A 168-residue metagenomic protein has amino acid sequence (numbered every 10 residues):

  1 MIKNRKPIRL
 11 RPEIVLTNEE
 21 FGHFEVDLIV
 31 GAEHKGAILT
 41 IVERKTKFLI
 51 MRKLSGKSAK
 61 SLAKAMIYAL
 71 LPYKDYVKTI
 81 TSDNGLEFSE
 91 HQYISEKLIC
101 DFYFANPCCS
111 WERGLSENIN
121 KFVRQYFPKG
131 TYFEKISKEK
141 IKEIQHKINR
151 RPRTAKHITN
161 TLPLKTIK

Functional and structural regions predicted by a protein language model:
M1-I38: Mobile-element integrase/transposase regions, centering on the N-terminal DNA-binding/Zn-coordinating module
D27, I41, K47, M66 (+4 more regions): Mobile genetic element proteins and their domesticated derivatives, centered on retroelements and DNA transposons
E33-H34, M51-K74: Active-site beta-loop-alpha junctions of metal-dependent nucleic acid enzymes, especially the RNase H-like/DDE
H34-G36, R44-L49: Coil-to-beta-strand transition motifs
G36, E90-Y93, L115: Short, well-ordered secondary-structure micro-motifs
T46-I50, P72-K78, Y126-F127: Short, surface-exposed connector motifs at secondary-structure boundaries
L71, S95-K168: Charged alpha-helix within mobile-element recombinases
D75-E90: Acidic/histidine-rich, metal-coordinating catalytic segments
